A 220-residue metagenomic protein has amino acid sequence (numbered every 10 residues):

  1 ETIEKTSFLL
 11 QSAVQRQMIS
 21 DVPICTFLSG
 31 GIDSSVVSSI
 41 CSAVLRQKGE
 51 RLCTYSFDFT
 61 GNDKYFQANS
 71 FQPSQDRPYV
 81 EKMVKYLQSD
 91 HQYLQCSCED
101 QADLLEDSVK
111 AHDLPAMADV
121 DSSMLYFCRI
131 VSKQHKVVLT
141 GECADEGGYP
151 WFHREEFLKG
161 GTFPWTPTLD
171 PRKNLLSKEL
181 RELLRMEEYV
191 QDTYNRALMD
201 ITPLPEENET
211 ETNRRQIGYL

Functional and structural regions predicted by a protein language model:
E1-Y219: ATP-dependent adenylate-handling active sites, centered on carboxylate activation for C-N bond formation
